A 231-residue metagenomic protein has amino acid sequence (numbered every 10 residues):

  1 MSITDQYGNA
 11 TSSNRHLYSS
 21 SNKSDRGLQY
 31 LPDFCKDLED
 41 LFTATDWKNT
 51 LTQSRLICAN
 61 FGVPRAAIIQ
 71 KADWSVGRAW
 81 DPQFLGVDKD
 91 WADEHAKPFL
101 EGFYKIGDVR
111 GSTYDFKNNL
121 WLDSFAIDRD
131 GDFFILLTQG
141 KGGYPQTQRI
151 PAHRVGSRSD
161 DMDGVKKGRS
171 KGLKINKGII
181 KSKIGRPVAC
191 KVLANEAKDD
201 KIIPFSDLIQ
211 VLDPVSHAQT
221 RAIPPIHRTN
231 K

Functional and structural regions predicted by a protein language model:
M1-A59, F116-N118, L122-K231: Structured, contiguous alpha/beta core segments that scaffold functional sites
S54, N60-Q146: An N-terminal, globular interaction/scaffold subdomain
